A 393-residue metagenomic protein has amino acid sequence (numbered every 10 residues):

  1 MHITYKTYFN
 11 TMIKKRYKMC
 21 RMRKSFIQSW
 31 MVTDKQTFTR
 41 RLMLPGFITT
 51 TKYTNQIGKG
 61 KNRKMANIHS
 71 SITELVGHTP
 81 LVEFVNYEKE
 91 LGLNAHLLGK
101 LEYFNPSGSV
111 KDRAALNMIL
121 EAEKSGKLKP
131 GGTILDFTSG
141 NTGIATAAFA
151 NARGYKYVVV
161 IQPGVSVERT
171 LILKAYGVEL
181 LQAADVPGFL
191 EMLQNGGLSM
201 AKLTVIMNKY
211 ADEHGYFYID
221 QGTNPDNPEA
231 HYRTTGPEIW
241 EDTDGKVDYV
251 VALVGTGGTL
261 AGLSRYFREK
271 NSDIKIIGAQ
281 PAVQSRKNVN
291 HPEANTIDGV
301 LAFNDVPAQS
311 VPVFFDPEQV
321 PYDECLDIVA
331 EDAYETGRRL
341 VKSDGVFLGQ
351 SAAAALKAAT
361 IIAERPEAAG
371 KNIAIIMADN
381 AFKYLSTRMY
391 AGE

Functional and structural regions predicted by a protein language model:
M65-P130: Positively charged, low-complexity intrinsically disordered leader regions
L75-H78, D185, G196-M207, R268-Q350 (+1 more regions): Active-site/ligand-binding loops adjacent to catalytic centers
L120-K127, I144-G154, K174-A175, S264-K270 (+1 more regions): Alpha-helix C-terminal capping segments
L128-G164, V247-T259, S351-A352, I376-M377: A short, small-residue-rich loop immediately preceding and capping a beta-strand
I144-I206, K287-T296, P312-F314, K383-Y390: Active-site-proximal loop->helix
E213-V254, E331-D344: Active-site/ligand-binding-proximal alpha/beta "capping" segment
Q309, V313, K357-E393: Phosphate-binding loop/pocket of nucleotide- and phosphate-handling active sites
